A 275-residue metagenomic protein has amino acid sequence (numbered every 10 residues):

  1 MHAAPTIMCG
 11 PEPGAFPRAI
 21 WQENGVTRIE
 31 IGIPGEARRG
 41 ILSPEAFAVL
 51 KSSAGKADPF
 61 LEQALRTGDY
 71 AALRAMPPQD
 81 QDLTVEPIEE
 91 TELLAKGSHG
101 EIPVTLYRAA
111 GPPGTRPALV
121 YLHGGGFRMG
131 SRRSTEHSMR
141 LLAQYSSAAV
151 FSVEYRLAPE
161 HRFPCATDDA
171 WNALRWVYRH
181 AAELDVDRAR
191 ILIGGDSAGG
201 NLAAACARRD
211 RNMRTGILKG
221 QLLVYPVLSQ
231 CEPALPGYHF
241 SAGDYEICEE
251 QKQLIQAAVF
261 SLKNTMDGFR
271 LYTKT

Functional and structural regions predicted by a protein language model:
I7-W21, G25, I33, A37-L42 (+3 more regions): Alpha/beta-hydrolase superfamily serine-hydrolase fold, recognizing
L50-G55, P59: Chromatin/DNA-recognition segments of nuclear transcriptional regulators
L61-L65: Short alpha-helical transmembrane segments in multi-pass integral membrane proteins
